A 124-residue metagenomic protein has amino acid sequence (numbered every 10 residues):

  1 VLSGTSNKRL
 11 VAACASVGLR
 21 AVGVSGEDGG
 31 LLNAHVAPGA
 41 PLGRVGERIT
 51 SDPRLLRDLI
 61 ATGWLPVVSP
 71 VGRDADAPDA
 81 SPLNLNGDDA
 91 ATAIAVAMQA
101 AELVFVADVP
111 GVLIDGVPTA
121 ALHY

Functional and structural regions predicted by a protein language model:
V1-Y124: Nucleotide/pyrophosphate-binding catalytic subdomain
